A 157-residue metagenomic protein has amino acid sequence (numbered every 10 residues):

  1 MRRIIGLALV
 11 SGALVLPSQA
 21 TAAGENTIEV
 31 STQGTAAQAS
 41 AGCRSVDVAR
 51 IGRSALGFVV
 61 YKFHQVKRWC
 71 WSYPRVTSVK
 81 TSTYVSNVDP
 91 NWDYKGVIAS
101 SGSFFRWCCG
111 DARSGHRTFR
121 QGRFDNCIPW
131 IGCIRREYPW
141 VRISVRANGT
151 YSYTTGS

Functional and structural regions predicted by a protein language model:
M1-G57: N-terminal prepro-regions of secreted/extracellular proteins
N26-T32, V79-T81, P90-G102, Y153: Generic structural motif
Q33-A37, A49-I51, K67, K95-D111: Short amphipathic beta-strand and strand-loop transition segments with alternating hydrophobic
A36-A37, F63-H64, S101-G102, R120-Q121 (+1 more regions): Residue-level signal for mature regions of secreted extracellular proteins and peptides
A37-P90: Short, surface-exposed binding/anchoring microloops in extracellular/periplasmic proteins
T81-S86, G122-I128, G156-S157: Secondary-structure transition/turn motif
F105-R146: Extracytosolic low-complexity repeat regions of secreted or lipid-anchored proteins
R146-S157: Short, low-complexity, Pro/Ser/Thr/Gly-rich segments in the mature regions of secreted, periplasmic
